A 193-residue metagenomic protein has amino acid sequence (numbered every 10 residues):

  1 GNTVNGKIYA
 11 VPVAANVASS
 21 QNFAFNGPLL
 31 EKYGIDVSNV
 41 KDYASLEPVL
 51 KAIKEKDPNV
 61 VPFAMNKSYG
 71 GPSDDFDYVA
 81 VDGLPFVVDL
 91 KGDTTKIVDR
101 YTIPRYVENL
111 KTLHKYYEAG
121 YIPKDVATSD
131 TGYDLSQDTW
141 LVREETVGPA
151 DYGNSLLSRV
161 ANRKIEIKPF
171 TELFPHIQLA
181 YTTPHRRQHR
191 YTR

Functional and structural regions predicted by a protein language model:
G1-R193: Extracytoplasmic/secretory soluble proteins
